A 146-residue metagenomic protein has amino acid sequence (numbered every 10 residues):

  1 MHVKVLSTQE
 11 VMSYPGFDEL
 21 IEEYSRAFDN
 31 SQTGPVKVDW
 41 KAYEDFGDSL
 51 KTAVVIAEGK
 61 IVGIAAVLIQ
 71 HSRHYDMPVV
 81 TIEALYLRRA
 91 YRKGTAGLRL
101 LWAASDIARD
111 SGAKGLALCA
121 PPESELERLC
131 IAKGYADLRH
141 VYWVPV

Functional and structural regions predicted by a protein language model:
M1-K37: Short amphipathic alpha-helix that is part of the acyltransferase structural core
Y43-V54: A short helix-loop-beta-strand connector motif used in the catalytic cores of GNAT acetyltransferases and, in some
V54, K60-Q70: Conserved beta-strand in the GNAT
H71-I82, L138: A conserved beta-turn-beta hairpin within the catalytic core of GNAT-like acetyltransferases that forms part
E83-K93: A short, internal acetyl-CoA/4′-phosphopantetheine-binding micro-motif in the GNAT/acyltransferase core
K93-D106: Conserved acetyl-CoA-binding loop-helix of GNAT-fold acetyltransferases
L116-E127: Conserved beta-strand-loop-alpha-helix junction that forms the acyl-donor binding cleft
C119-A120, A136-V146: Conserved catalytic-core motifs of GNAT/GCN5-like acyltransferases
